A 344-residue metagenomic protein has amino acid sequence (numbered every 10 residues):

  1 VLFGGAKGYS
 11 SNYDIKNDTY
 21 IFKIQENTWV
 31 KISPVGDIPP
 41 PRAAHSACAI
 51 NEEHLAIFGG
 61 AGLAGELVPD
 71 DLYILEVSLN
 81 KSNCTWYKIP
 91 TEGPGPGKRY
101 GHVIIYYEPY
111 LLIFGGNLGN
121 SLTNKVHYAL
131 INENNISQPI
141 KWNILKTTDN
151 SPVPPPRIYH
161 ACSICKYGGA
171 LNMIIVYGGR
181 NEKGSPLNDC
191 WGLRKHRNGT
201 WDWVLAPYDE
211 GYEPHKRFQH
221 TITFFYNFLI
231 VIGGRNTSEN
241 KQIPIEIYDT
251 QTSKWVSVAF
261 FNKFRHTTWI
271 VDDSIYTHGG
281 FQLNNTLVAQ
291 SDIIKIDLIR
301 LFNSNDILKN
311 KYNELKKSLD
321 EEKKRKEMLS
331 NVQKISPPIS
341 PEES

Functional and structural regions predicted by a protein language model:
V1-S344: Kelch-like beta-propeller repeat domains
